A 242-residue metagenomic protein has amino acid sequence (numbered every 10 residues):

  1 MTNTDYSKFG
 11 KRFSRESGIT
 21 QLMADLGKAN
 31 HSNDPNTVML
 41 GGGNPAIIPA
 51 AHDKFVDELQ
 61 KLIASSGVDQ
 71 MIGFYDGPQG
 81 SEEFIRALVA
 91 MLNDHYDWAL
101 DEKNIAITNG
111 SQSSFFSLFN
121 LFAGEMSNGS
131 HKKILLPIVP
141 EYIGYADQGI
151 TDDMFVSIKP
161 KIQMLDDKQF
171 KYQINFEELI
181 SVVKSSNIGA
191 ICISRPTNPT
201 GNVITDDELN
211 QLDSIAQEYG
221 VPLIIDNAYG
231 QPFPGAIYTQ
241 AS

Functional and structural regions predicted by a protein language model:
T2-G80, D94, V221: N-terminal "arm"/small-domain region of PLP-dependent enzymes with the aminotransferase-like
D69-Y219, I224, G230-S242: Conserved core of the PLP fold type I
